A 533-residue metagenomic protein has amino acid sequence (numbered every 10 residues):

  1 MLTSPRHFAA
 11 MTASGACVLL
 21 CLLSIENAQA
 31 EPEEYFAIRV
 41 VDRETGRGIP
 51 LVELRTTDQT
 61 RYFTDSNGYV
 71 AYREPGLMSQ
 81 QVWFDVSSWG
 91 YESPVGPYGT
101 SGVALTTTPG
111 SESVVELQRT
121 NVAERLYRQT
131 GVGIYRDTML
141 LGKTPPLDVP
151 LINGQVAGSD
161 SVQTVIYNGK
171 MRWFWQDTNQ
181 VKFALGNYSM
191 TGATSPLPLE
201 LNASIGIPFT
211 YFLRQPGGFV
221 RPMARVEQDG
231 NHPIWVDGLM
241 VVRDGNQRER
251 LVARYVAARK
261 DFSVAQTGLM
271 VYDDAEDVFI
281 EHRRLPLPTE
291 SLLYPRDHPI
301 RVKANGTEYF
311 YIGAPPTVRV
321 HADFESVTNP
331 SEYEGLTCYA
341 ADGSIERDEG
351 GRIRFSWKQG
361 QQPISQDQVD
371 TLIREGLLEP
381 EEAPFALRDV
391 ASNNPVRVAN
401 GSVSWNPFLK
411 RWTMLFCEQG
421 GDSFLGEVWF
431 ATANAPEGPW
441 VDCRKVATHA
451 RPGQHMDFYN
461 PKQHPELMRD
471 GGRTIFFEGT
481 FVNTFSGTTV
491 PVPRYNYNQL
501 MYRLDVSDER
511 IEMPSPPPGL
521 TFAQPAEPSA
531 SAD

Functional and structural regions predicted by a protein language model:
L2-G15: Bacterial N-terminal signal peptides that target proteins for export
T12-S24: Bacterial N-terminal signal peptides
L22-F36, R43: Beta-strand-rich domain onsets/edges
E34-F36, E44-D58: Short, ordered, surface-exposed loop/turn motifs in non-cytosolic proteins
D58-E74: Short, acidic Ser/Thr/Gly-rich low-complexity loop/linker segments typical of extracellular and cell-surface proteins
L77-A104: A short, solvent-exposed loop/turn motif at the edges and junctions of modular extracellular/periplasmic domains
G110-A157, I166-H232, V241-L292, K303-V396 (+4 more regions): Beta-rich carbohydrate-recognition and catalytic domains
S161-Q163, G238, D297-I300, N400-S402 (+1 more regions): Conserved beta-strand position repeated once per blade in WD40 beta-propeller domains
